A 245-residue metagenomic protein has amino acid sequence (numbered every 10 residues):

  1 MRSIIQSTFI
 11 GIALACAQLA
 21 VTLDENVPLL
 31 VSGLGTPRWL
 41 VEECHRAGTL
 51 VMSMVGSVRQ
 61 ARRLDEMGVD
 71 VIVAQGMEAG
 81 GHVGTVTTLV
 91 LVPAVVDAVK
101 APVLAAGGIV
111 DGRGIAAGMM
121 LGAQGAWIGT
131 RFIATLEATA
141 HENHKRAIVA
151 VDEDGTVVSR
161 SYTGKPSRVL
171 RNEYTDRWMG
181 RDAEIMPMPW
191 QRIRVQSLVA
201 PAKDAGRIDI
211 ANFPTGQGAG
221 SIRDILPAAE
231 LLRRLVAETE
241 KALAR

Functional and structural regions predicted by a protein language model:
M1-P102: Active-site entrance/lid segments in N-terminal catalytic domains of soluble metabolic enzymes
R2-T8, T22-L29, S53-R59, A79-H82 (+4 more regions): Phosphate-binding glycine-rich loops and adjacent basic patches that engage nucleotide phosphates, nucleic-acid
V90-L104, V110-R245: Conserved active-site-proximal phosphate/metal-binding subdomains
